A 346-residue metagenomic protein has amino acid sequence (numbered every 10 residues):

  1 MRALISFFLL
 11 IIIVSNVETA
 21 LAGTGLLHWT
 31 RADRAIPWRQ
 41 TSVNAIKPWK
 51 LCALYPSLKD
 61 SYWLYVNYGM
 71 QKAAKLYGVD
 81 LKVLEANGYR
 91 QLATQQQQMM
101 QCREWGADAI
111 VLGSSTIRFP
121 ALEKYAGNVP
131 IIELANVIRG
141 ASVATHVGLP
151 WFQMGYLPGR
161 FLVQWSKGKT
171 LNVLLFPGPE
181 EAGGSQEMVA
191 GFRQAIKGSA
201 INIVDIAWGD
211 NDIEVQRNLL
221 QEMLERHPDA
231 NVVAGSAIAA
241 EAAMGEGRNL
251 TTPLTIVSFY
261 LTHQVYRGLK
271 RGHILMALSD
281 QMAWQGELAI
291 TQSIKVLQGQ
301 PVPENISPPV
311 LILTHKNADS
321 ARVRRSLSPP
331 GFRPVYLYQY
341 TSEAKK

Functional and structural regions predicted by a protein language model:
G23-V43, K47, I196, L288-K346: Hinge/cleft segment of the Venus flytrap/periplasmic-binding protein
W29-V43, K50-G69, A73, K82-A93 (+2 more regions): Extracytoplasmic "Venus flytrap"
A35-R39, L81-W105, D205-R226, A240-A242: Structural motif
L51, M70, L157-I206, S293 (+1 more regions): An alpha-beta-alpha
A109-G127, I131, F192, G209-G268: Hydrophobic alpha-helical
T116-Q153, Q164, T262-L275: Flexible loop/hinge segments that line or gate small-molecule binding clefts
H146-V173, Q216-R217, L261-V265, D280-Q298: Hydrophobic alpha-helical segments within soluble ligand-binding/sensing domains
L254-K316: Flexible loop/turn connectors
